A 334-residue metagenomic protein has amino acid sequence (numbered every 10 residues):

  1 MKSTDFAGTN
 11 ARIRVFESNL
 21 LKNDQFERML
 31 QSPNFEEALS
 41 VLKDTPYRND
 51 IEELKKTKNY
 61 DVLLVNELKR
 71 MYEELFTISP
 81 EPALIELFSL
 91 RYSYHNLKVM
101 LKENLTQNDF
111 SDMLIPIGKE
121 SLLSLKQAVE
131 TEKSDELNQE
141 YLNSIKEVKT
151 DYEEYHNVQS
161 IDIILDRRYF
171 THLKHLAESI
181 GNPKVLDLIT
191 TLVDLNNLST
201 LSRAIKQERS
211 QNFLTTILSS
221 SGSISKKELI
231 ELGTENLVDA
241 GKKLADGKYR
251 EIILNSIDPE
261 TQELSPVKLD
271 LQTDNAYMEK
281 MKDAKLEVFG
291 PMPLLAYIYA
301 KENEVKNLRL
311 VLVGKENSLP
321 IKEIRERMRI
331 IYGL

Functional and structural regions predicted by a protein language model:
M1-L334: N-terminal domain-start signal
